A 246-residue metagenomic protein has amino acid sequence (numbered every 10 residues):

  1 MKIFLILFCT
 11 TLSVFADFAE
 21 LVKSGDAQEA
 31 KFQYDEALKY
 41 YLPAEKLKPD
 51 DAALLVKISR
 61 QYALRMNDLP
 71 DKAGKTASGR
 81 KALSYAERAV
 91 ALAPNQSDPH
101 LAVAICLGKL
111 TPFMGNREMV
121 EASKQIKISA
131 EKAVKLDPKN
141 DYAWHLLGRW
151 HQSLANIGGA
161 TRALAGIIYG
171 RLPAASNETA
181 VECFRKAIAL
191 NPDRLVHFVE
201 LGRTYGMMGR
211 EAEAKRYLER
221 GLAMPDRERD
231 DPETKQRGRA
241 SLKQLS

Functional and structural regions predicted by a protein language model:
I3-L12: Sec-dependent N-terminal signal peptides
V14-N67: N-terminal leader/linker segments that initiate helical-solenoid repeat arrays
Q28-E36, R60-N95, A102-K139, R149-K186 (+1 more regions): Short coil/linker segments at helix-helix boundaries
K48-D50, N95, K139, D193: Short helix-capping/linker turns of helical repeat alpha-solenoids
L195-E233: C-terminal/domain-terminus segments
